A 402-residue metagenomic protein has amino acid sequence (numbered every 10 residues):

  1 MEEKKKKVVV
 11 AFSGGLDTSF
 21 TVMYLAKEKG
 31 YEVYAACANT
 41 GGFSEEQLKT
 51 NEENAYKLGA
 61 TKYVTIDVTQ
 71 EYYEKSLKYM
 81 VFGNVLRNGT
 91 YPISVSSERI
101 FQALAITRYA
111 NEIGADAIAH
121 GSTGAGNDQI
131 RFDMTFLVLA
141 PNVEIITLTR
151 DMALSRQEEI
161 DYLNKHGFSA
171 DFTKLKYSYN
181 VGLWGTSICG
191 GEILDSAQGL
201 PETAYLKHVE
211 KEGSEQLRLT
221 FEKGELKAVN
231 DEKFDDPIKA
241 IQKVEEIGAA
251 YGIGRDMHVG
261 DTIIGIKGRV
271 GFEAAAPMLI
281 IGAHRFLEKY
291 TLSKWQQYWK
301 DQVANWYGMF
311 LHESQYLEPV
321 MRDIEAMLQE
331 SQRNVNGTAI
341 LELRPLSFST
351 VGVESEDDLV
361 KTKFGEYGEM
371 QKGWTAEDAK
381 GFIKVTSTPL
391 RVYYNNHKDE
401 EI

Functional and structural regions predicted by a protein language model:
E2-A11, L16-I402: Nucleotide-activated chemistry modules centered on ATP-dependent adenylation/adenylyltransferase
